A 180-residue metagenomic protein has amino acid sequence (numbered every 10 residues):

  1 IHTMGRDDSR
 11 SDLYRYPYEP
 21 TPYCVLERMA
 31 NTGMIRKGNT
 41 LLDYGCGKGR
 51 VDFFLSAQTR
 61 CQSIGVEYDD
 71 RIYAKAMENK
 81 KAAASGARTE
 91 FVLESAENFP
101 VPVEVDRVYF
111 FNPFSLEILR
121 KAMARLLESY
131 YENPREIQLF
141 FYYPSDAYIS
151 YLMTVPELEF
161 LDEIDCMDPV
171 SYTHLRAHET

Functional and structural regions predicted by a protein language model:
I1-R36: S-adenosyl-L-methionine
G38-G45: Conserved class I S-adenosyl-L-methionine
G49-F53: Glycine-rich SAM-binding Motif I of class I
S63-E67: Conserved SAM-binding motif I beta-strand of class I
A76-M77: Conserved SAM-binding loop
G86-E94: Conserved SAM-binding strand-loop segment of SAM-dependent methyltransferases
L116-L126: A short, conserved alpha-helix within the catalytic core of class I
T173-T180: Conserved small/polar residues in nucleotide/adenosyl-binding loops
